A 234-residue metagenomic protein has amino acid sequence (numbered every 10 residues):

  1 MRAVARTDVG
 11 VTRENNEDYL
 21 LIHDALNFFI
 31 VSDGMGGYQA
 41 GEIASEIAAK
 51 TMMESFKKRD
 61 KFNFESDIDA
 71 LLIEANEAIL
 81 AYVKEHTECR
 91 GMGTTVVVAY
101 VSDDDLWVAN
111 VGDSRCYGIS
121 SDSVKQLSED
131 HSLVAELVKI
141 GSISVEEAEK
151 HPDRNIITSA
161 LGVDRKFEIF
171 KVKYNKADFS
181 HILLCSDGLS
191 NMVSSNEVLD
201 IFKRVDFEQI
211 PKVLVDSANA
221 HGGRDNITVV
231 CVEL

Functional and structural regions predicted by a protein language model:
M1-L234: PP2C/PPM-type serine/threonine phosphatase catalytic domain
